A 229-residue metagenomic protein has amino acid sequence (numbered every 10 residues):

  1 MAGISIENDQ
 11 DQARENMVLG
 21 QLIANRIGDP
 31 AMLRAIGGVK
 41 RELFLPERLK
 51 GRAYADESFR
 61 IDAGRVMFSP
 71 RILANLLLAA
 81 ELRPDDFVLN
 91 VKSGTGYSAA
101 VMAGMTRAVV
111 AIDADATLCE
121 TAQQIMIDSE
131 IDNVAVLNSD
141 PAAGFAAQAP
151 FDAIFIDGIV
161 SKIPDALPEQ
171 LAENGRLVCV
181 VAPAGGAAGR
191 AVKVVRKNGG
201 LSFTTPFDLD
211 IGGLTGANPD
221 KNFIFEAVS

Functional and structural regions predicted by a protein language model:
M1-V91, Y97-V101, M105, L118-D132 (+1 more regions): Class I SAM-dependent transferase core
E81-L201, S229: Conserved nucleotide-cofactor-binding alpha/beta core module
